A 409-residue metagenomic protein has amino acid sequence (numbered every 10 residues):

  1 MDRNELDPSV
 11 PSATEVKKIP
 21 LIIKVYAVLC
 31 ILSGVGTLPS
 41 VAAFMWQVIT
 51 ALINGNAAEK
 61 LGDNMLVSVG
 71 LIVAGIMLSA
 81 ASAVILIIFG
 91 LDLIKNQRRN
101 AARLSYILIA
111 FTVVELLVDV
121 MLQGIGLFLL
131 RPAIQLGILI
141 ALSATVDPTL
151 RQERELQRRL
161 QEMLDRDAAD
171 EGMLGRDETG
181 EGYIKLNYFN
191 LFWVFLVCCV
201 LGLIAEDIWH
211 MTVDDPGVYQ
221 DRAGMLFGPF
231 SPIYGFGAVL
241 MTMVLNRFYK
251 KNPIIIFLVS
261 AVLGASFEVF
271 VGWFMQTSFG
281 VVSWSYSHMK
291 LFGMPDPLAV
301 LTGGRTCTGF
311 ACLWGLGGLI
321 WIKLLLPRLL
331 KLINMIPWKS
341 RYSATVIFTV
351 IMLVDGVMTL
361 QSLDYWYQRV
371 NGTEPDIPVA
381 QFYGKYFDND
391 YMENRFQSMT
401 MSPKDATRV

Functional and structural regions predicted by a protein language model:
D2-V409: Aromatic-rich, lipid-facing transmembrane alpha helices and their immediate juxtamembrane interface loops in integral
